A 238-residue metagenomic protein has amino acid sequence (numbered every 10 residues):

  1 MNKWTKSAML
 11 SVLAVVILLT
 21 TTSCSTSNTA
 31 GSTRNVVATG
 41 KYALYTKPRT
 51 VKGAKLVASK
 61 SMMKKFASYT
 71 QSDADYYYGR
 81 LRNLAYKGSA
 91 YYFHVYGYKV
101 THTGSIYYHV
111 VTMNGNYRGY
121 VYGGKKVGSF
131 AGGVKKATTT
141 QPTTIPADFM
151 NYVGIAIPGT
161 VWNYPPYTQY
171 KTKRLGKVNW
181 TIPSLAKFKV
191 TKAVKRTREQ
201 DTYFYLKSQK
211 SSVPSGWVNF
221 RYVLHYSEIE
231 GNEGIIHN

Functional and structural regions predicted by a protein language model:
M1-S27: Sec-dependent N-terminal signal peptides of Gram-positive bacterial secreted proteins and lipoproteins
A8-M9, A14, S32-N35, T46 (+1 more regions): Homeobox/homeodomain signature
A14, R49-V51, V100, G115-Y117 (+2 more regions): Generic "edge-of-domain/loop-turn" microfeature
T26-H102, F130-Y203, G231-N238: Beta-loop motif signature
V111-D148, K207-N238: Boundary regions of SH3-family modules and the immediately adjacent low-complexity/disordered segments in eukaryotic
